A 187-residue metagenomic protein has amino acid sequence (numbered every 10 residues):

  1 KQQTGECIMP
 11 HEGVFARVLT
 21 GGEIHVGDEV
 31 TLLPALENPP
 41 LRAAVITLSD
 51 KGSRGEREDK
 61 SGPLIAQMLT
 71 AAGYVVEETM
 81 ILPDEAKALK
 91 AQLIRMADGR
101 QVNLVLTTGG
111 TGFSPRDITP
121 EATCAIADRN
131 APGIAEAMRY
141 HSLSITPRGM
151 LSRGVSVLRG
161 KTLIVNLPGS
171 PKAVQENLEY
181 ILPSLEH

Functional and structural regions predicted by a protein language model:
K1-P39: Metal-cofactor-dependent catalytic cores
C7-M9, I24, L36-N38, D98 (+3 more regions): Solvent-exposed alpha-helices and their adjacent loops that cap or buttress functional pockets in soluble metabolic
T20-E23, T31, A35-N38, K51 (+3 more regions): Short acidic/polar capping segments at secondary-structure boundaries
N38-D84, A88: Glycine-rich phosphate/diphosphate-binding loop of Rossmann-like nucleotide-binding domains
I46-T47, T107-T108, N166-P168: Short beta-strand segments
E56-K60, A91, I118, E176-Y180: Generic recognition of short, well-ordered alpha-helical segments
Q67-T70, V76-T107, G112-I126: N-terminal small/polar loop signature for handling phosphorylated ligands or for N-terminal nucleophile
T119-H187: Proline/glycine-rich low-complexity loops and linkers
